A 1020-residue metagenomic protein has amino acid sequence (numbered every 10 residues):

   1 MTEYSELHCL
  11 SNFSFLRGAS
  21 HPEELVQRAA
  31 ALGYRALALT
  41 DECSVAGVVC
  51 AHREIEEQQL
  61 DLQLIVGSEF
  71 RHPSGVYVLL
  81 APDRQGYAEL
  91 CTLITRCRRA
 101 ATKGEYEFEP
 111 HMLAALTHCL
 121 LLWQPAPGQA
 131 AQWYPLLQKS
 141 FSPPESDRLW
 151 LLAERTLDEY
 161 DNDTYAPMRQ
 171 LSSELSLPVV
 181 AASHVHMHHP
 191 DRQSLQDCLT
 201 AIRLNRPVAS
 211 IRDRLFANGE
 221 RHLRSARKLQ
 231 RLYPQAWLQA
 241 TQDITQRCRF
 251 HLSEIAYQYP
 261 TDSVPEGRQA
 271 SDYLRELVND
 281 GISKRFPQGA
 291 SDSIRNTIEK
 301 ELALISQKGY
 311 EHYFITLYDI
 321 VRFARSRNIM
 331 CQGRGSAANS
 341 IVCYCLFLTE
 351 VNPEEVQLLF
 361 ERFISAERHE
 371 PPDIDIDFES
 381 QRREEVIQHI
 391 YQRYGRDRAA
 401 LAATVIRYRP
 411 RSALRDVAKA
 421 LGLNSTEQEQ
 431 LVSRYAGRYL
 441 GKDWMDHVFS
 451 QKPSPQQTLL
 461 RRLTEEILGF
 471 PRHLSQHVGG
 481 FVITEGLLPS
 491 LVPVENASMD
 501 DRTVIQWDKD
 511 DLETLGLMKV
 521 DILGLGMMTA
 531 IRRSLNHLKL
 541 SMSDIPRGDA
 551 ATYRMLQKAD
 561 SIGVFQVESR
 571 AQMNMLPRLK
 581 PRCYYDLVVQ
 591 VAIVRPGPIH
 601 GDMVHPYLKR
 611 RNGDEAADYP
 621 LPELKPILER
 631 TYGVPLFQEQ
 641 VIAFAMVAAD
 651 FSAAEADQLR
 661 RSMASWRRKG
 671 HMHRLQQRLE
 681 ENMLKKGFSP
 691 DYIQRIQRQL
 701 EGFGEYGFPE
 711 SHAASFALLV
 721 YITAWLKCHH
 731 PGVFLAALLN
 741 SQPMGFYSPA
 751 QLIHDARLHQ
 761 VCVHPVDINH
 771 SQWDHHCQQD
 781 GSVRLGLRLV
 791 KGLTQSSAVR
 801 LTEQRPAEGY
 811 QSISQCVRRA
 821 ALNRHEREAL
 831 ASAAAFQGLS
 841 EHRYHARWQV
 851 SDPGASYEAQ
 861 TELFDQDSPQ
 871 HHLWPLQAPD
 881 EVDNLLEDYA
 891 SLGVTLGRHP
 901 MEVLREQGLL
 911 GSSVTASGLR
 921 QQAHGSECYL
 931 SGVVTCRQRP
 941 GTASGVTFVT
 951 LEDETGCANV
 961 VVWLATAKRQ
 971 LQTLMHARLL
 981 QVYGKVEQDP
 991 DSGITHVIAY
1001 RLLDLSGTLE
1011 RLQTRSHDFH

Functional and structural regions predicted by a protein language model:
T2-L39, C43-Q58, R96-P190, P234 (+2 more regions): Domain-core and long-helix interface of multi-subunit machines
T2-S5, A36-L39, E266-H1020: Noncatalytic, beta-rich nucleic-acid-contacting surfaces in large DNA/RNA-processing enzymes
H8, D41, L64, D83 (+3 more regions): Divalent metal-coordination and catalytic microenvironments
S44-A101: Hydrophobic or amphipathic alpha-helical targeting/insertion segments
V45-L60, Q193-D197, Y344-E355, L579: Glycine-rich loop at the start of a catalytic domain that most often binds anionic cofactors/ligands
Q58-L60, L175, R327, L421: Helix C-cap/helix->beta junction micro-motif
Q63-S68, V76, M187-R192, C198-C248 (+6 more regions): Phosphate/diphosphate-binding loops
